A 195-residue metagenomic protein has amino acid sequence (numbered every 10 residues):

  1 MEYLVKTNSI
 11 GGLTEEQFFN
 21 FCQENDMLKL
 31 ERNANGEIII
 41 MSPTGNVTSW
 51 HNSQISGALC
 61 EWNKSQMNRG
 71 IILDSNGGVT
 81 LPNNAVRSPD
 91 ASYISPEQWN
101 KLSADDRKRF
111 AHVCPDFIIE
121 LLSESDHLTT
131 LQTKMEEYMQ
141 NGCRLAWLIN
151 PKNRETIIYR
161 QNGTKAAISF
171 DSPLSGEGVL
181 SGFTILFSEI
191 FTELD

Functional and structural regions predicted by a protein language model:
M1-D195: Gly/Pro/Ser/Thr-rich low-complexity, intrinsically disordered segments predominantly at protein N-termini
